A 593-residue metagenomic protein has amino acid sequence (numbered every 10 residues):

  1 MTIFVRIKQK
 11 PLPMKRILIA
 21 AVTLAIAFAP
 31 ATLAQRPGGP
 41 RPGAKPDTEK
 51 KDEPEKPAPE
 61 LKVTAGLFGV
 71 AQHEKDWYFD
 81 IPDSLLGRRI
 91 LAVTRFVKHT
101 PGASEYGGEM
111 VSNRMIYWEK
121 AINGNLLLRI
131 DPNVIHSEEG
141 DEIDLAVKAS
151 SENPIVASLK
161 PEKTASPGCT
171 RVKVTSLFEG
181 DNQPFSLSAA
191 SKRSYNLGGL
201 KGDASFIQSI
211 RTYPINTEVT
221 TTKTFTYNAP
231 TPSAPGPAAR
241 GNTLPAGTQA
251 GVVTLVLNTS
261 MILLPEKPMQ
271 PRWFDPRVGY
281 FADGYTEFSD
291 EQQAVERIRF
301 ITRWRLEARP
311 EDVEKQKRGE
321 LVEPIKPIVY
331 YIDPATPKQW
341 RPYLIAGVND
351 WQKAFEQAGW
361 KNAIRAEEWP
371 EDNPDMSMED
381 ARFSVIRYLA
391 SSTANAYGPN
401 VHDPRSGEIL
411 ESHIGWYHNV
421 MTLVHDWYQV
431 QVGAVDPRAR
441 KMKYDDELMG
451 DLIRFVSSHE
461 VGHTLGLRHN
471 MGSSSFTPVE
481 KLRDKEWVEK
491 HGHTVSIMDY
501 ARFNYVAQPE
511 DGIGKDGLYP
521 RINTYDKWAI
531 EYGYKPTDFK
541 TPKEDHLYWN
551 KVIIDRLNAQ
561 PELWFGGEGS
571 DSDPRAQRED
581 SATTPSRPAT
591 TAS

Functional and structural regions predicted by a protein language model:
I7-A20: Bacterial N-terminal signal peptides that target proteins for export
A21-F28: Bacterial N-terminal signal peptides
F28-A34: Sec/Tat signal peptide C-region and signal peptidase I cleavage site
R36-T336, A354, A358, A363 (+3 more regions): Auxiliary tRNA-acceptor-end handling modules of aminoacyl-tRNA synthetases
G43-K45, E368-L389, D451-S458, G462-Q508: The catalytic-center signature of Zn2+-dependent metalloproteases
N349-W360, G462-H463, L467, F503: Sec-exported extracytoplasmic/periplasmic mature domains
Y397, H402, E408-W416, S457-L465 (+3 more regions): Extended catalytic-interface subdomain
S474-S593: Conserved catalytic/binding loops enriched for acidic/polar residues
